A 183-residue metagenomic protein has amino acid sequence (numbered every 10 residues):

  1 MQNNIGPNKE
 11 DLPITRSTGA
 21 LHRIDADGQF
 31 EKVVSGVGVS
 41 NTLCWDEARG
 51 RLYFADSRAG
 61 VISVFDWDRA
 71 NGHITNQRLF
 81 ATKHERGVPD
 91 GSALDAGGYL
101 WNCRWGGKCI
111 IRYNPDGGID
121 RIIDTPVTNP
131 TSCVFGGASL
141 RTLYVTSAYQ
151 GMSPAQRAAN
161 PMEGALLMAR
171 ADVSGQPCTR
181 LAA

Functional and structural regions predicted by a protein language model:
M1, T15-L21, F30-R51, K83-Y99 (+1 more regions): Beta-rich, blade/repeat-based domains predominating in secreted/periplasmic proteins but also intracellular
M1-L12, L52-A59, L100-W105, Y144-G151: Conserved beta-strand positions in repeat-built beta-propeller and related beta-rich domains
R16-T18, A59, I74, G107 (+1 more regions): A detector of repeated loop/turn-to-beta-strand junctions in beta-rich toroidal repeat architectures
G19-H22, V61-S63, C109-I111, A165-L167: A short loop-to-beta-strand structural motif that recurs across blades of beta-propeller domains
A26, I111-I122, T128-N129, F135-G137 (+1 more regions): Flexible "stalk/tail and boundary" regions
Q29-S35, N76-T82, G118-I123: A short beta-strand motif characteristic of beta-propeller blades
F65-H73, R170-Q176: Short loop/turn segments immediately following beta-strands, especially the blade-tip and inter-blade linker loops
V134-A183: Blade-level signature of beta-propeller repeat domains, shared across WD40, Kelch, NHL, RCC1 and BNR/Asp-box propellers
